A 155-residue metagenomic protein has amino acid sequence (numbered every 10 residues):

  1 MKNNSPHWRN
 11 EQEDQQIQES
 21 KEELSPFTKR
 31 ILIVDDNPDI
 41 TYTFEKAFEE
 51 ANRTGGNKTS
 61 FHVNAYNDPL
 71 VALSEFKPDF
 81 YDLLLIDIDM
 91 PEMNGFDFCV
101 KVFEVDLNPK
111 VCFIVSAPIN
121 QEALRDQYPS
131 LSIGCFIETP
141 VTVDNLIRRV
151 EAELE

Functional and structural regions predicted by a protein language model:
D35, D87: Active-site residues of response regulator receiver
P38-N64, L131: Two-component/phosphorelay signaling modules centered on CheY-like receiver
A51, N145-E155: Receiver (REC) domain switch/output surface
H62-L83: Acidic, metal-coordinating helix/loop segments flanking the phosphotransfer/catalytic sites of two-component signaling
N67-D68, N94-F98: Acidic catalytic/metal-coordinating carboxylates
S74, F96-L107: Short amphipathic alpha-helix used as the core "switch/output" element in two-component signaling
M90: Receiver (REC) domain active-site loop signature in two-component systems and cognate sites in sensor histidine kinases
D97, A117-I137, D144-R148: Alpha4 helix (beta4-alpha4-beta5 surface) of REC/receiver domains from two-component response regulators
